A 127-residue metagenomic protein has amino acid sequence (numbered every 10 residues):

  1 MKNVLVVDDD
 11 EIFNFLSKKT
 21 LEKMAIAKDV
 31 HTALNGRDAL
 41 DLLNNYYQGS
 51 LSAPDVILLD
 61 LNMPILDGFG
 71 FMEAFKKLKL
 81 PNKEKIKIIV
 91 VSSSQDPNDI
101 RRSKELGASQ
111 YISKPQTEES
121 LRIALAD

Functional and structural regions predicted by a protein language model:
K2-I12, S17-L21: Conserved acidic segment of CheY-like receiver
D8, L59-D60, S92: Active-site residues of response regulator receiver
T32-N45, G68: Helix N-cap/capping motif at the beta->alpha junctions
Y47-L58: Active-site beta3 strand of CheY-like receiver
M63: Receiver (REC) domain active-site loop signature in two-component systems and cognate sites in sensor histidine kinases
F69-K83: Short amphipathic alpha-helix used as the core "switch/output" element in two-component signaling
G70, S94-Q110: Alpha4 helix (beta4-alpha4-beta5 surface) of REC/receiver domains from two-component response regulators
Q116-L125: C-terminal output helix
